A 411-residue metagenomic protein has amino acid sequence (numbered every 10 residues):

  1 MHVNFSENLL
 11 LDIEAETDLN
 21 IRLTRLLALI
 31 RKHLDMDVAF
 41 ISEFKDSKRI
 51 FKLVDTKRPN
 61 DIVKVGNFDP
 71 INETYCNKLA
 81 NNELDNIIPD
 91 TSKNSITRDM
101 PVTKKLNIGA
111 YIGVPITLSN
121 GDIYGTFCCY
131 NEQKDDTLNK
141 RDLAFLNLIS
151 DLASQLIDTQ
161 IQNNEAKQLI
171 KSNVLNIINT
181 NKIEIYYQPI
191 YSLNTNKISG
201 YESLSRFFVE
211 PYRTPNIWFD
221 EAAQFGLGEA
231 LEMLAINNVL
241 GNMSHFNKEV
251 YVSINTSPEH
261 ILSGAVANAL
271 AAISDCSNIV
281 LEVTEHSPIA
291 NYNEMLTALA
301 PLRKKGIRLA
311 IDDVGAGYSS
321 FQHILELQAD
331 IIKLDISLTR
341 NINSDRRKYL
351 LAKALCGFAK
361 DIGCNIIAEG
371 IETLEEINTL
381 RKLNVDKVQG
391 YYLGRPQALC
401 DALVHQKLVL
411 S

Functional and structural regions predicted by a protein language model:
M1-I21, K32: Signal-transmission linkers at sensory-effector interfaces
F44, K48, D61-T103: Regulatory sensory and allosteric helical modules in signal-transduction proteins and certain transcription factors
V54, F207-P211, P258, E282-I289 (+2 more regions): EAL-family c-di-GMP phosphodiesterase catalytic domain
G109-L118, Y187: A short, aliphatic-rich beta-strand micro-motif
T126-D136, R206-V209, A223: Short beta-strand-to-loop transition segments that serve as allosteric relay/switch motifs in sensory/regulatory domains
T137-Q155: Amphipathic alpha-helical "output/dimerization" segments
K167-E221, G394-Q397: Active-site core of bacterial EAL-family cyclic-dinucleotide phosphodiesterase domains
E229-E294, G370: Catalytic core of bacterial c-di-GMP phosphodiesterases, primarily the EAL and HD-GYP domains, capturing alpha-helical
